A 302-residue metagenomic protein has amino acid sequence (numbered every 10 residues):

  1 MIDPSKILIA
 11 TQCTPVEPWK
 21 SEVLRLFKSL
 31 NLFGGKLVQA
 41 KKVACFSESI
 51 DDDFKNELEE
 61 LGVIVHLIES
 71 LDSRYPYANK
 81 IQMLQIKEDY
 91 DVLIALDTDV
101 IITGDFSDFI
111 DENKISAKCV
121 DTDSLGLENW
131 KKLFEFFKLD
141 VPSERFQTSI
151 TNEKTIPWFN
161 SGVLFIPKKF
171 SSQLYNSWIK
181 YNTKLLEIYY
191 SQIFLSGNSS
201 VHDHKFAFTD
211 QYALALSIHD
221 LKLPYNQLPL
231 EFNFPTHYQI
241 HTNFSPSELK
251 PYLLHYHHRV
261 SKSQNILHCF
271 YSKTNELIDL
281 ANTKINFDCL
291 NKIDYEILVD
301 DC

Functional and structural regions predicted by a protein language model:
M1-D72, E88-D89, K205-A207, E276-C302: N-terminal anchoring/stem segment of glycosyltransferases
I2-S5, T151-T155, S172-C302: A glycosyltransferase accessory/donor-loop signature
K20, R74-I81, S161, A207-Y212: Conserved glycosyltransferase catalytic-site signature
V43-A44, I94-D97, I102, F165 (+1 more regions): A structural signal for short, well-ordered beta-strand segments and their strand-loop junctions that often border
E69-D108, I115-V120, I218, L254: A conserved donor-nucleotide-binding helix/loop in the catalytic core of Leloir-type glycosyltransferases
I102-V141: Conserved donor-nucleotide/metal-binding helix-loop-beta segment in metal-dependent transferases, i.e., the alpha-helix
L139-K154: Short, flexible, basic/aromatic active-site loop/helix in glycosyltransferases
G162-K169: Short glycine- and hydrophobic/aromatic-rich loop-to-beta-strand nucleating segment in the catalytic cores
